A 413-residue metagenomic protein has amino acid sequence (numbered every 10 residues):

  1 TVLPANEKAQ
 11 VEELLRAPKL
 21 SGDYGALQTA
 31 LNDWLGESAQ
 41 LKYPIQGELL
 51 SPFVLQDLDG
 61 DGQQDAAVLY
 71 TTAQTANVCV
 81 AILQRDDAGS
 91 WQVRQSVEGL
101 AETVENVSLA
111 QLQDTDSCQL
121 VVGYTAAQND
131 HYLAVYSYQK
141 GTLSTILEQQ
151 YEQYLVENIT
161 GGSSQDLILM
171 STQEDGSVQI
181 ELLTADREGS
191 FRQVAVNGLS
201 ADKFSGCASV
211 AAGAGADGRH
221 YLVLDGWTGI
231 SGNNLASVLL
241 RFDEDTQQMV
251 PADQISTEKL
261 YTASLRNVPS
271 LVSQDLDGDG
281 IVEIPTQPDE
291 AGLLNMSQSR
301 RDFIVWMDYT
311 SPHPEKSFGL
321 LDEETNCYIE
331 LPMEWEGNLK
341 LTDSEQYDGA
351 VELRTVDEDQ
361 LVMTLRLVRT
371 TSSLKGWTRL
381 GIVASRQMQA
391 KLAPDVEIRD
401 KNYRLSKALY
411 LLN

Functional and structural regions predicted by a protein language model:
T1-S344, S373, G381-I382, Q387-K391 (+1 more regions): Beta-propeller-forming repeat regions
E334-K375: Secretory pathway targeting signatures of secreted, lumenal, and periplasmic proteins
V396-N413: Long protein-protein interaction modules used by eukaryotic assembly/scaffold proteins
